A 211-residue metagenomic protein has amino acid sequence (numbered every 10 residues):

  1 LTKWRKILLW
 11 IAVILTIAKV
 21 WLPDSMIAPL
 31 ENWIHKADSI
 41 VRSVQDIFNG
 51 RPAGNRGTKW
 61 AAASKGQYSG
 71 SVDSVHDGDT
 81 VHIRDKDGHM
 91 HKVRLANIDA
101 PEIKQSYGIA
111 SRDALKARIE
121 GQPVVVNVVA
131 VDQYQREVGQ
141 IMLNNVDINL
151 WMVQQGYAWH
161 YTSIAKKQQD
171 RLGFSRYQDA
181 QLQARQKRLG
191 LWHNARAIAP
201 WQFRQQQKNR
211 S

Functional and structural regions predicted by a protein language model:
L1-S211: Small beta-barrel nucleic-acid-binding modules, primarily SNase/OB-fold domains and secondarily Tudor-like barrels
